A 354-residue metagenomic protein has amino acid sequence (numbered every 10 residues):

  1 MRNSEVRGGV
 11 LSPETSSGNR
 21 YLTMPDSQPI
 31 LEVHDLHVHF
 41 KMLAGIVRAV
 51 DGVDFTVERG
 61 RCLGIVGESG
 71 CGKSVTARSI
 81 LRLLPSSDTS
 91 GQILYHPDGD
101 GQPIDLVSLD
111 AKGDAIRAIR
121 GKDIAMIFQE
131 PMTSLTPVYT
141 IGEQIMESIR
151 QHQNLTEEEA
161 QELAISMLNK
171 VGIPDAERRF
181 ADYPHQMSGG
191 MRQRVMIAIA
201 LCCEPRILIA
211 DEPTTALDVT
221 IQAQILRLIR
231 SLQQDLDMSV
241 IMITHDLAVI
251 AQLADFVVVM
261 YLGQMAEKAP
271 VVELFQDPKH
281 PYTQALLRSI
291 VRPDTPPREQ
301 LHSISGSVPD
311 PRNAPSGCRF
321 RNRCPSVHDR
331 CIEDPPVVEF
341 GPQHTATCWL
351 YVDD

Functional and structural regions predicted by a protein language model:
R2-H39, E339-D354: ABC-family P-loop ATPase nucleotide-binding domain
S27, G101-I104, P270-D354: Charged, flexible cofactor/metal-binding loops and thiol motifs
E68, R82, I209-P213, L217-E299: P-loop NTP-binding/switch modules centered on Walker-like glycine-rich loops
Q92-A118: ABC ATPase NBD Q-loop/coupling interface
I104, E158-R178, L287-R288: Conserved ABC ATPase "signature" region
C202-R206: A short, proline-enriched helix->beta-strand linker immediately N-terminal to the Walker B motif in ABC-type P-loop
